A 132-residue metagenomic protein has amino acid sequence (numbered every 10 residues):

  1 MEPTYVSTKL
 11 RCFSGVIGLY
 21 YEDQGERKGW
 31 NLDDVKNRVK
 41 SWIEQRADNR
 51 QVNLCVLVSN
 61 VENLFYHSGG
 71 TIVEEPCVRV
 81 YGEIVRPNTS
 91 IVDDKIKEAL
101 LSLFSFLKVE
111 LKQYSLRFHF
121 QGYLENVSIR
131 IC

Functional and structural regions predicted by a protein language model:
M1-K36, K40: Short, extreme N-terminal segment that most often corresponds to the first beta-strand
M1-V6, Y66-S68, L103-F104: Short secondary-structure capping micro-motifs at structural edges
F13-I17, V78, L116: Hydrophobic beta-strand segments of well-ordered beta-sheets in folded domains
G18-Y20, S59, Y81-E83, H119-Q121: A structural detector for beta-sheet-dominated domains
G25-L32, N88-I96: Short, flexible/disordered intra-domain loops and linkers
E44-I91: Short, intrinsically disordered low-complexity segments
I96-S115: Helix-rich interaction surfaces within compact, conserved domain-sized segments that mediate assembly or partner
R117-C132: Short, highly charged C-terminal tails/helix-capping segments
